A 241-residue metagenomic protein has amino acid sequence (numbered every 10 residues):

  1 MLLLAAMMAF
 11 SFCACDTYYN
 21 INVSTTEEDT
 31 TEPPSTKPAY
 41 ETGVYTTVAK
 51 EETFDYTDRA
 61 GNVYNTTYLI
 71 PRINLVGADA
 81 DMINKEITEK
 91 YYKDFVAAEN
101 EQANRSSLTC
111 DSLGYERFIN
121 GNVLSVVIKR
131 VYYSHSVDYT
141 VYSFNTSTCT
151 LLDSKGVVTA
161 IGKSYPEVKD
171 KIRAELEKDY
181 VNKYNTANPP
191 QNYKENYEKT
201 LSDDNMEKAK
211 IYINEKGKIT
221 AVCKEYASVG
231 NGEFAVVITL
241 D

Functional and structural regions predicted by a protein language model:
M1-A5: Sec-dependent signal peptide recognition, specifically the positively charged N-region followed immediately by
S11-A14: C-terminal motif of bacterial Sec signal peptides marking the signal peptidase cleavage site
D16-D241: Compositionally biased intrinsically disordered regions enriched in Thr/Gly
